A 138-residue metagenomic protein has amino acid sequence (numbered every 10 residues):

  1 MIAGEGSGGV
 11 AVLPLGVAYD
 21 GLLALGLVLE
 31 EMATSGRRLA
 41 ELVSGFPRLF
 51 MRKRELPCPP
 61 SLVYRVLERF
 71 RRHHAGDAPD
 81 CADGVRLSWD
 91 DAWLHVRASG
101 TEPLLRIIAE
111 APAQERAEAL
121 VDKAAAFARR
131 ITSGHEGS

Functional and structural regions predicted by a protein language model:
M1-S138: Phosphate-binding and adjacent anionic-ligand microenvironments
